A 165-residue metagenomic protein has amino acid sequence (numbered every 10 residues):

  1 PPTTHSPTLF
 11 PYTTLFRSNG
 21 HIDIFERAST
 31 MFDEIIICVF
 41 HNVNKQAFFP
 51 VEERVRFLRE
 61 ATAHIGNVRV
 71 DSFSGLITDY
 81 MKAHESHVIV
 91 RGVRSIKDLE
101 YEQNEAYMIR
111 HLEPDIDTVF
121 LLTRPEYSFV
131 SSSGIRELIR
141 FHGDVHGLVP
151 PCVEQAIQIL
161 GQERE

Functional and structural regions predicted by a protein language model:
P1-L15: Short, small-residue-biased leader/transition segments that mark boundaries at the very start of proteins
P11-E165: Nucleotidyltransferase catalytic core that binds NTPs
